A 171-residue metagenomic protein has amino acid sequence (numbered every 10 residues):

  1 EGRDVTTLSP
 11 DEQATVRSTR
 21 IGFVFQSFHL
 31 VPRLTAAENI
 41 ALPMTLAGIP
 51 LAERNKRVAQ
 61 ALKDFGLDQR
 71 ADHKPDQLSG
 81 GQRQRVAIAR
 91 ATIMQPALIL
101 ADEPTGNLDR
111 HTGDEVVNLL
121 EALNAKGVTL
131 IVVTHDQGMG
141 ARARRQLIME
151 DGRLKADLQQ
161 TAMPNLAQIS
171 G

Functional and structural regions predicted by a protein language model:
E1-M149: ABC family nucleotide-binding domain
M139, K155, M163: Flexible, glycine-rich phosphate/dinucleotide-binding loops and adjacent beta-alpha linkers at cofactor/substrate
Q146-L158: H-loop (His-switch) and adjacent beta-strand-loop-beta switch element of ABC-type ATPase nucleotide-binding domains
Q159-G171: ABC ATPase nucleotide-binding domains
